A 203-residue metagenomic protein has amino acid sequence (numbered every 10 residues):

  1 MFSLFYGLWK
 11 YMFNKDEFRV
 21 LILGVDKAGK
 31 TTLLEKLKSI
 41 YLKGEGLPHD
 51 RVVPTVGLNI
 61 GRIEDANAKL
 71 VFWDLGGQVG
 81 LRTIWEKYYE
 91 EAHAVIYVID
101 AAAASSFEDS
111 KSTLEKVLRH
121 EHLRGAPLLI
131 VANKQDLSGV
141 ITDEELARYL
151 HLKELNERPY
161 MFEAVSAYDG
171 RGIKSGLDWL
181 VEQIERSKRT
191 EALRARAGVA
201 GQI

Functional and structural regions predicted by a protein language model:
M1-E191, A195-I203: TRAFAC-class small GTPase G-domain
